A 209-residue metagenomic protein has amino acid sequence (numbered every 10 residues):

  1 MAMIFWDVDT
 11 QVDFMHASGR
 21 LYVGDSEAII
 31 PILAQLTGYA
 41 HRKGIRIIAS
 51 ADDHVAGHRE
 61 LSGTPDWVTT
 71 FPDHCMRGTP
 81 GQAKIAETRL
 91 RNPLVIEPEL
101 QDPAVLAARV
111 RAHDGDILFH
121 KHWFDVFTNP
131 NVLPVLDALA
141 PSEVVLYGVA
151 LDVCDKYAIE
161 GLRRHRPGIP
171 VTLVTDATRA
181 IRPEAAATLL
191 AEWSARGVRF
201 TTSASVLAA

Functional and structural regions predicted by a protein language model:
M1-F5: Extreme N-terminal starter segment of soluble prokaryotic enzymes
W6-V8, A51, T175: Active-site flanking residues adjacent to catalytic metal/cofactor-binding acidic residues
S18-S26: Short glycine-enriched, charge-decorated loop/helix-capping segments at active-site entrances that position
P31-E143: Active-site alpha/beta core segments
L36-Y39, C154-R164: Histidine-anchored nucleotide/phosphate-binding helix
F119, R199-A208: Short acidic-hydrophobic, aromatic-tinged amphipathic segments that line or gate anion-handling sites
H120-W123, P141-C154, T172-T178: Glycine-rich anion-binding loop/nest that anchors nucleotide
P170-L189, R196: Short, flexible loop segments at boundaries between secondary-structure elements
